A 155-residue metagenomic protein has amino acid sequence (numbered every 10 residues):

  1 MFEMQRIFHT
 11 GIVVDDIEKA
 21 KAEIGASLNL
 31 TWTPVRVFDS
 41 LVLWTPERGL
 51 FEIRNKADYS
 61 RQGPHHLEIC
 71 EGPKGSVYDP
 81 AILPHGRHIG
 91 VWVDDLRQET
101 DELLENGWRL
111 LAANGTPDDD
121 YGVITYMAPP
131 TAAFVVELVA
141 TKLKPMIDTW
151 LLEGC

Functional and structural regions predicted by a protein language model:
F2, V13-Q62, Q98-Y121, P130 (+1 more regions): Core segments of cupin and vicinal oxygen chelate
I7-D15, D58-H65, D79-L96: Vicinal oxygen chelate
R36-P46, K74-Y78, P84-G86: A cross-kingdom feature marking solvent-exposed beta-strand/loop segments within repeated, beta-rich binding/scaffold
P64-G72: Ordered, amphipathic secondary-structure segments that act as subunit-interaction surfaces in large macromolecular
V77, T131-V136: Short, charged/polar, Gly/Pro-enriched secondary-structure boundary elements
V135, V139-C155: Acidic/histidine-enriched, glycine/proline-rich intrinsically disordered or flexible terminal extensions
